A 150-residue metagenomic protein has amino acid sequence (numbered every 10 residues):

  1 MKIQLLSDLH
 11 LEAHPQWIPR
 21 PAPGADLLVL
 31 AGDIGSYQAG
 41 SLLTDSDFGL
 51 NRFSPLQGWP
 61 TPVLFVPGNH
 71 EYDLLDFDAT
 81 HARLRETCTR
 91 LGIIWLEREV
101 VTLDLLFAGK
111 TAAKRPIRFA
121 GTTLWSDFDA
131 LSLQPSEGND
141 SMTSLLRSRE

Functional and structural regions predicted by a protein language model:
M1-L64, D73-A79: N-terminal active-site segment of His-dependent metallophosphoesterases
M1-Q4, V100-G121, N139-T143: Beta-strand-turn-beta hairpins that frame and shape the catalytic cleft of phosphate-ester-processing enzymes
H10-W17, S36-A39, H70-H81, V100-L106 (+2 more regions): Active-site environment of divalent metal-dependent phosphoester hydrolases
D33, N69, T122: Gly/Ser/Thr-rich helix-start
P62-F65, A82-E86, R90, K114-R118: Conserved beta-sheet core of the metallophosphoesterase superfamily
I93-L96: A conserved beta-strand/loop element that lines the FAD pocket in flavoprotein oxidoreductases
A120-E150: Active-site-proximal loop/helix segment associated with metal-binding centers of metalloenzymes
